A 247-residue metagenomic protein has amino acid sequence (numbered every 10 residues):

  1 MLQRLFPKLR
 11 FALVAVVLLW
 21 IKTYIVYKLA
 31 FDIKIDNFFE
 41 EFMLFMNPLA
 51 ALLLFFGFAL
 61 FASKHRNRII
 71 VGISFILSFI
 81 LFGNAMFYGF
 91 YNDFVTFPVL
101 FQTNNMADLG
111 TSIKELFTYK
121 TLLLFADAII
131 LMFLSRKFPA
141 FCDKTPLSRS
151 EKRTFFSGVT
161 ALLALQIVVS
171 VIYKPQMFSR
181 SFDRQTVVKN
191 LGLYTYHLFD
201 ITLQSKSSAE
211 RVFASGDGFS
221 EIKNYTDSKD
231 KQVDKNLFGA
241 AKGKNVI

Functional and structural regions predicted by a protein language model:
L2-L203, S208: Transmembrane and membrane-interface helices of multi-pass, inner-membrane envelope-modifying transferases
F178, Q185-I247: Soluble catalytic regions of membrane-associated enzymes that act on cell-envelope and secretory-pathway components
